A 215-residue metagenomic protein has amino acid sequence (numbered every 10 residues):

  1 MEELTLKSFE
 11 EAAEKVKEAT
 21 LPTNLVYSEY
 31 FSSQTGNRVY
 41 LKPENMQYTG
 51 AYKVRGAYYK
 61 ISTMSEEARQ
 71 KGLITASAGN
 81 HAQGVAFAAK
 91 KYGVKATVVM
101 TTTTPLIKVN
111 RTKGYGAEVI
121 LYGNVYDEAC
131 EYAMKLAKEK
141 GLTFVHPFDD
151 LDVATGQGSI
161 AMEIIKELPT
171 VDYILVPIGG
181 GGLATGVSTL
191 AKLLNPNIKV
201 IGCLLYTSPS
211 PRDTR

Functional and structural regions predicted by a protein language model:
E2-A68: Positively charged, low-complexity intrinsically disordered leader regions
M46-K60, A78, H146-E163: A glycine-rich, Thr/Ser-enriched phosphate-binding loop motif common to dinucleotide/cofactor-binding enzymes
V54-G72, A82, S159-T170: Short internal alpha-helix immediately C-terminal to a glycine-rich phosphate-binding loop in Rossmann-like
Y59-E67, A82-K95, G186-N195: Alpha-helix C-terminal capping segments
L73-A76, N80-L136, S208: Active-site-proximal loop->helix
T143-L194: Active-site/ligand-binding-proximal alpha/beta "capping" segment
Y206-R215: Single conserved hydrophobic/aromatic residue that forms the stacking wall/gate of nucleotide- or nucleobase-binding
